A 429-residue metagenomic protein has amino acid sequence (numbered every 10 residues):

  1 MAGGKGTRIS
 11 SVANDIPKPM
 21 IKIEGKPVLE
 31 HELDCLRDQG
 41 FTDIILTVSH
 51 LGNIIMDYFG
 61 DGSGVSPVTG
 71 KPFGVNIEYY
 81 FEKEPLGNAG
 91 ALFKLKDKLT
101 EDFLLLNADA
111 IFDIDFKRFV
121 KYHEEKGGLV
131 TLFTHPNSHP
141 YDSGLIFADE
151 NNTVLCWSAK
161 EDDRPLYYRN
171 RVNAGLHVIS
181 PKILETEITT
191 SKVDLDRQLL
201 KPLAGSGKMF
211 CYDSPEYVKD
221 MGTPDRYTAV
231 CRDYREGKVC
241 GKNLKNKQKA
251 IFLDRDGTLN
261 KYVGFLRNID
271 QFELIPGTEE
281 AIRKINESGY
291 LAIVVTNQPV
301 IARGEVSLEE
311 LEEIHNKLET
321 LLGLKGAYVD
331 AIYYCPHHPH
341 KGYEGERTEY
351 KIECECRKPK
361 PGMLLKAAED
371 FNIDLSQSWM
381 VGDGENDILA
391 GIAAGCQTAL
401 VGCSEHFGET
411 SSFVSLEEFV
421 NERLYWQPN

Functional and structural regions predicted by a protein language model:
M1-N14, Q39, K245-D256: N-terminal nucleotide-binding beta1-loop-alpha1 segment
K22, K26-A108, F116-R118: Conserved N-terminal catalytic core of the sugar/cofactor nucleotidyltransferase
K26-D43, T278-G289, K317-K325: A short, N-terminal amphipathic alpha-helix
T47, T278, I282-L318, Y328-K341 (+1 more regions): Substrate-recognition element of Asp-dependent hydrolases with the DxDx(T/V) motif
F103-L104, I111, K117-E124, H135-P140 (+1 more regions): Catalytic-core segments of class I nucleotidyltransferases/pyrophosphorylases that form NMP-activated intermediates
T131-A148: Short beta-strand-to-loop element that shapes/binds the nucleotide-sugar donor at the catalytic cleft/hinge
Q248-L291: Active-site neighborhood of HAD-like aspartate-dependent phosphohydrolases
E309-D330, H340-G342, R347-M380, G384-N429: Asp-based, Mg2+/Mn2+-dependent phosphohydrolase catalytic module
